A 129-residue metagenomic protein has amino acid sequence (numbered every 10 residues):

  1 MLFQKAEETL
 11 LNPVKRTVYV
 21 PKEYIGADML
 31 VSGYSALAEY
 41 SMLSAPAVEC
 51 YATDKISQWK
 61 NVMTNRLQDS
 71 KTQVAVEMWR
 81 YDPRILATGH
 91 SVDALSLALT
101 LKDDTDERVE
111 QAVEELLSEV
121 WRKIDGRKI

Functional and structural regions predicted by a protein language model:
K5-I129: Long, low-complexity, charge-rich intrinsically disordered regions
